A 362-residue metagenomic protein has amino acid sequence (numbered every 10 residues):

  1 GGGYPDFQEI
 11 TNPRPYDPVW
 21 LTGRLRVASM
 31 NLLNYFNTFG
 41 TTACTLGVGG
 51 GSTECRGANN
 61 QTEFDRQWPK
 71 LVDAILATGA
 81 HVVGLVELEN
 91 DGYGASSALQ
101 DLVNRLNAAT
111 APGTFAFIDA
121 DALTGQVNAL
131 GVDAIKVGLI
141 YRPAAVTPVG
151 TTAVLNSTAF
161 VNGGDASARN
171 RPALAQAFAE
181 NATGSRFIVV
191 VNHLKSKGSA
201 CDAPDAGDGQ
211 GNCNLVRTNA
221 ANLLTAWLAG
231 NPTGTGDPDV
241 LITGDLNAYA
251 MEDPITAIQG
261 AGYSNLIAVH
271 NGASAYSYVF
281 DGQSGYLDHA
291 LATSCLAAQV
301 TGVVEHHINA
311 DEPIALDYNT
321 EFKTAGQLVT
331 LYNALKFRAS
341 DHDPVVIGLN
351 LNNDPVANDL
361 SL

Functional and structural regions predicted by a protein language model:
G1-N352: Divalent cation-coordinating acidic motifs and surrounding scaffolds that mediate Ca2+/Mg2+/Mn2+/Zn2+-dependent binding
N353-L362: Extracellular interdomain linkers/hinges and stalk-like, low-complexity segments in secreted or single-pass
